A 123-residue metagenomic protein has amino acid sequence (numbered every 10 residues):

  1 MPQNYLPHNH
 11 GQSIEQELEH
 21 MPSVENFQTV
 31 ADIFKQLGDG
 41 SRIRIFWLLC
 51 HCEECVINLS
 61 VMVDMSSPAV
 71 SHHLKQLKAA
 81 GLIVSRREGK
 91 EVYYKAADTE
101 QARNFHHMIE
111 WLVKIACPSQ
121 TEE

Functional and structural regions predicted by a protein language model:
M1-Q28, D98-E123: Amphipathic alpha-helical dimerization/coiled-coil segments that flank or bridge DNA-binding/regulatory modules
V24-S66, V92-Q101: N-terminal helix-turn-helix DNA-binding core of bacterial DNA-binding proteins
G40, L77, W111, I115: Solvent-exposed, charged/polar functional surfaces in cytosolic regulatory/catalytic domains
C50, C55-I57, A80, A116-S119 (+1 more regions): Functionally engaged cysteine thiol sites
H73: Residues within the DNA-recognition helix of helix-turn-helix
K78-E88, K95: Beta-hairpin "wing" of winged helix-turn-helix
